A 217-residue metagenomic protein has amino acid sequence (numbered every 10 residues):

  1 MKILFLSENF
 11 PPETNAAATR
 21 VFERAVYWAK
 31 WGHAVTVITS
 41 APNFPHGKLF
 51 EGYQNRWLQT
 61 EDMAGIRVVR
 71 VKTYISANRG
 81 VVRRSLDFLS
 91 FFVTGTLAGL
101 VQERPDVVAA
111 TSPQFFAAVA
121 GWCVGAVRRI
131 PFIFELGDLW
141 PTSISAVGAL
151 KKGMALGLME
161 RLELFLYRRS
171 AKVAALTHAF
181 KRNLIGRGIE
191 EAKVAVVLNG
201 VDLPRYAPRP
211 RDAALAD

Functional and structural regions predicted by a protein language model:
M1-A64: N-terminal subdomain of nucleotide-sugar transferases
K2, A34-T36, P131, K172 (+1 more regions): Residues at the starts of beta-strands that form the adenosine-phosphate
E8, T73-R83, E103, A126-R161 (+2 more regions): Acceptor-binding helix/loop patch of EC 2.4 sugar-transfer enzymes, predominantly nucleotide-sugar-dependent
W31, T96-L97, F116-V119, C123-V127 (+1 more regions): Membrane-proximal helix-turn-helix segments that form the acceptor-binding/catalytic region of lipid-linked
V37-Q102: A conserved catalytic-core segment of Leloir-type glycosyltransferases
E51-L58, A207-D217: A short helix/loop element that forms part of the nucleotide-sugar donor recognition site in Leloir-type
R84-L100, P105-S143: An aromatic- and histidine-rich active-site surface loop
A179, G200: Carbohydrate-associated surface elements
